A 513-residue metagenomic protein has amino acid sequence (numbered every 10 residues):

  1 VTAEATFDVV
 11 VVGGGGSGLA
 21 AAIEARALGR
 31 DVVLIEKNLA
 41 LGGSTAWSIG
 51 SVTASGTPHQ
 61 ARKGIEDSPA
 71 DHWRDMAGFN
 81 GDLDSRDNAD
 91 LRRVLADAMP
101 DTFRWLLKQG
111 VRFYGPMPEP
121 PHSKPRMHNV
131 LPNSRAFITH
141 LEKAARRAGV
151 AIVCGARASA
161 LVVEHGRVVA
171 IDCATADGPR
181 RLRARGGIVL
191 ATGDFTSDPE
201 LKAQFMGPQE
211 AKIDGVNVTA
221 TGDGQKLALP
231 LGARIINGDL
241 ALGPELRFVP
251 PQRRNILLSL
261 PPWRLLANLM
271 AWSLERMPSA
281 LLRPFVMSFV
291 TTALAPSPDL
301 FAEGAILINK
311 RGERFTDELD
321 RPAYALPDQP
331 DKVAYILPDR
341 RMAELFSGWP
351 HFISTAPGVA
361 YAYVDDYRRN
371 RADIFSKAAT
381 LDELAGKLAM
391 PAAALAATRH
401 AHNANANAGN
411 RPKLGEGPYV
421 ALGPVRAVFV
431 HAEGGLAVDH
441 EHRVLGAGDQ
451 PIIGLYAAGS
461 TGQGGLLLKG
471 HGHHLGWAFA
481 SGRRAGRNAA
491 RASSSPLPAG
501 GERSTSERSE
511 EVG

Functional and structural regions predicted by a protein language model:
E4, E24, L28-R30, R181 (+2 more regions): C-terminal structured subdomain/cap of oxidoreductase catalytic cores
E4-F7, D177-G187: Core beta-strand elements of the Rossmann-like FAD/NAD(P) dinucleotide-binding domain in flavoenzyme oxidoreductases
V9-L34: N-terminal Rossmann-like FAD-binding beta1-loop-alpha1 element of flavoenzymes
D31, K37-A151, R157, P298 (+2 more regions): Conserved N-terminal/central alpha/beta ligand/cofactor-binding core
C154-R167: A conserved short coil-to-beta-strand element within the FAD-binding core of flavoproteins
R183-N268, L475, R484, N488: Glycine-rich loop(s) and the adjacent beta-strand/alpha-helix scaffold that form part
T380, M390-G465, K469: A glycine-rich dinucleotide-binding beta-alpha-beta segment and adjacent secondary-structure elements that constitute
G501-E502, E510-V512: Glycine-biased, low-complexity coil/linker segments
